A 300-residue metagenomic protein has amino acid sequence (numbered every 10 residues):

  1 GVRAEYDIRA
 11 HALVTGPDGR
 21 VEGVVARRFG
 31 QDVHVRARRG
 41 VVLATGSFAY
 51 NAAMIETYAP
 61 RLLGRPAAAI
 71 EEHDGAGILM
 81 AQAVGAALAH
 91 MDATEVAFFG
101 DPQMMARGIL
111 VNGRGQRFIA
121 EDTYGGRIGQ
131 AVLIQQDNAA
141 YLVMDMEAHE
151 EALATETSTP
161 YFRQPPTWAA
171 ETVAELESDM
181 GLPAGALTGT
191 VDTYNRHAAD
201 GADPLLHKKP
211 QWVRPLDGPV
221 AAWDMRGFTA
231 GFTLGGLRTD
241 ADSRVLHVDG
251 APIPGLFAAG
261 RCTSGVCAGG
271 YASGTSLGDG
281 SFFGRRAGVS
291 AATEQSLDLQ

Functional and structural regions predicted by a protein language model:
Y6-V21: A conserved short coil-to-beta-strand element within the FAD-binding core of flavoproteins
A12, A186-G270: A glycine-rich dinucleotide-binding beta-alpha-beta segment and adjacent secondary-structure elements that constitute
T15, V111-N112, T239, L246-H247 (+1 more regions): Hydrophobic alpha-helical segments, especially N-terminal targeting/anchoring helices
R28-F98, L277, F283-R286: Glycine-rich loop(s) and the adjacent beta-strand/alpha-helix scaffold that form part
D74, I78, A87-A186: An anion/pyrophosphate-binding glycine-rich loop and adjacent beta-alpha core in soluble alpha-beta enzymes
M80-A87, M180-P183, T188-V191, D279-L299: Internal hydrophobic alpha-helix adjacent to the cofactor/substrate pocket in enzyme cavities
A97-M104, T123-G129, F228-L234, R261-L277: Glycine-rich phosphate/pyrophosphate-binding beta-alpha loops
H247, A251-L299: Catalytic phosphate/nucleotide-handling subdomain of diverse soluble enzymes
